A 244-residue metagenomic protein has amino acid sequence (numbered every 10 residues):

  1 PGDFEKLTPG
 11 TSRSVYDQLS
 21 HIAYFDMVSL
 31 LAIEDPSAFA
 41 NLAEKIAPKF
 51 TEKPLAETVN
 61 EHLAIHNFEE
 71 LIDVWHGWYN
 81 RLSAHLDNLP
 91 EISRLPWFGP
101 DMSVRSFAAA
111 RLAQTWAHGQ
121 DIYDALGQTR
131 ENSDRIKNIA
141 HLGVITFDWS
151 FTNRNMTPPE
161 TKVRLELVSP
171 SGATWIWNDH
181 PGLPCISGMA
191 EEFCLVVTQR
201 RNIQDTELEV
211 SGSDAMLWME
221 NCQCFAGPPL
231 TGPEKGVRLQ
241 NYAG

Functional and structural regions predicted by a protein language model:
P1-D3, L89-R94, S171-I176: Short amphipathic alpha-helical segments and their helix-coil junctions
D3-K49, W97-N153, F193, R201 (+1 more regions): Short, contiguous alpha-helical
M27-N88, R135-I136: Short, helix-capping/interhelical loops that line the mouth of catalytic, cofactor-, or ligand-binding pockets
F50-N67, I145-T161, C222-L239: Charged/polar, low-hydrophobicity segments characteristic of intrinsically disordered regions and flexible loops
N60-Q120, D124: Contiguous mid-protein beta-loop-alpha structural module that forms a pocket-lining wall or clamp of enzyme active
R154-Q199: Glycine/small-residue-rich hydrophobic helix-like segments
G182-G244: C-terminal interaction segments
